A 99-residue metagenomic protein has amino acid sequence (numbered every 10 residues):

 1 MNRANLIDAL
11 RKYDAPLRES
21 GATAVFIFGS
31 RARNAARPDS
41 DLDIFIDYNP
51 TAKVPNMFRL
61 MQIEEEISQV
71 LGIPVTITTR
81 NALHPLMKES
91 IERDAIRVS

Functional and structural regions predicted by a protein language model:
M1-A24, A32-P38, T51-S99: Catalytic core of pol beta-like nucleotidyltransferases
F28, F45-D47: Short hydrophobic/aromatic beta-strand micro-patches that form the beta-sheet surface supporting nucleotide- or nucleic
P38-S40, I44: A short, structured beta-strand/loop element
